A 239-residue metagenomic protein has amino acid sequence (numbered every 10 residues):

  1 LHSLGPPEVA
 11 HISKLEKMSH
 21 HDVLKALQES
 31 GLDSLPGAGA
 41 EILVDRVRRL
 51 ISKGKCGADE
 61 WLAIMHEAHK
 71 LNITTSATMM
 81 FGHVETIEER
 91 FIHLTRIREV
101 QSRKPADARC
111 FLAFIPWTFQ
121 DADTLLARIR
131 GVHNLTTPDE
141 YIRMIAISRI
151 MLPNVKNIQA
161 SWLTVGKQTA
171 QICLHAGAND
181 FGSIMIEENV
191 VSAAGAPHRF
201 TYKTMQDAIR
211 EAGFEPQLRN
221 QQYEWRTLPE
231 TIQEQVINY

Functional and structural regions predicted by a protein language model:
L1-M65, H69-S76, H83, N157: Conserved SAM/AdoMet-binding glycine-rich loop
G5-A10, G39-I42, M79-E85, T118-A122 (+2 more regions): Active-site-proximal loop/turn and secondary-structure-junction residues that shape catalytic pockets, frequently
E16, G57, T86-R90, H133 (+1 more regions): Residue-level preference for long, well-ordered alpha-helices that form the structural scaffold of enzyme catalytic
H20, W61, R90-H93, Y141: Aromatic/hydrophobic pocket-lining residues that form the small-molecule binding cavity in soluble enzyme cores
L35-A38, A68, I97, S148 (+1 more regions): Conserved, mostly hydrophobic/aromatic
P36, S76-T78, D180-I184: Short hydrophobic alpha-helical runs that function as membrane-insertion/retention elements
A68-D107, F111-I115: Aromatic-anchored, glycine/proline-accented short structural segments that stabilize local strand-turns or short
L94-T95, S102-Y239: Auxiliary Fe-S-binding modules of radical SAM enzymes
